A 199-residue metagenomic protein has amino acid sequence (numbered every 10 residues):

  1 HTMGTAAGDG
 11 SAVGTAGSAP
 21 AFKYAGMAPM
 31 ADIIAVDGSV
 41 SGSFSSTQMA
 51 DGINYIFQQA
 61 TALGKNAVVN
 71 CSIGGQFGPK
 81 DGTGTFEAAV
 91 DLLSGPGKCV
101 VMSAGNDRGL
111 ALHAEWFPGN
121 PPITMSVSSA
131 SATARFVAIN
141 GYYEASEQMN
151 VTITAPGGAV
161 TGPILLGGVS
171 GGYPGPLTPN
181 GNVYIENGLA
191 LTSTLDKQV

Functional and structural regions predicted by a protein language model:
H1-T47, G64-V68, G82, G95-C99 (+3 more regions): Subtilisin-like serine protease catalytic core
M3, A50-I53, E87: Extracytoplasmic/secreted envelope proteins and their assembly/folding machinery, especially bacterial periplasmic
G10, S18, A50-N54, Q198-V199: A Trp-anchored, charged/polar loop motif used as the substrate-binding/catalytic surface of acyl/ester-handling
P20-A21, I56, E87: A generic local structural motif
A35-G38, I53-D81, S103-A104: Short acidic, glycine-rich surface-loop motifs adjacent to enzyme active sites
G74-V199: Substrate-binding/specificity loop regions of serine endopeptidase catalytic domains, predominantly subtilases
